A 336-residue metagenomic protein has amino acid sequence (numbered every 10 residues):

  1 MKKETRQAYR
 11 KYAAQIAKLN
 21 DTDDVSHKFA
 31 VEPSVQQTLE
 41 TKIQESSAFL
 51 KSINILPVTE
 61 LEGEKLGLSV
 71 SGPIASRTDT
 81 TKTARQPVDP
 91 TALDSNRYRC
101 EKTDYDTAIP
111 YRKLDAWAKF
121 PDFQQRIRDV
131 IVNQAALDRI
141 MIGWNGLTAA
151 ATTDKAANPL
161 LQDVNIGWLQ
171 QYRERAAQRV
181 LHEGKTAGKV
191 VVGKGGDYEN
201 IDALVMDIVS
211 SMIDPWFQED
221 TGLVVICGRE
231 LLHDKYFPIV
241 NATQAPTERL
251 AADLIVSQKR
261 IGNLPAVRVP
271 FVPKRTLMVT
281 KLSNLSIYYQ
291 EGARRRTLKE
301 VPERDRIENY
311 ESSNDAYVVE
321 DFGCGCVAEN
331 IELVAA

Functional and structural regions predicted by a protein language model:
K2-S47, D163-G188, G195, E199-A203 (+2 more regions): Sequence/fold signature of self-assembling virion shell proteins
K3-R10, L56-E62, V70-A84, L137 (+2 more regions): Signature of extracytoplasmic/envelope-associated structural regions
S26-I109, L161-V164: Assembly/oligomerization interface modules of large self-assembling protein complexes
T107, V225-G228: Short, aliphatic-rich beta-strand segments
Y111-L204: Alpha-helical scaffold segments that mediate packing/assembly in large oligomeric complexes
D202-I213: Phosphate-interacting basic helix/loop segments used at nucleotide- and nucleic-acid interfaces
F217, L223-V225: Amphipathic interfacial helices
